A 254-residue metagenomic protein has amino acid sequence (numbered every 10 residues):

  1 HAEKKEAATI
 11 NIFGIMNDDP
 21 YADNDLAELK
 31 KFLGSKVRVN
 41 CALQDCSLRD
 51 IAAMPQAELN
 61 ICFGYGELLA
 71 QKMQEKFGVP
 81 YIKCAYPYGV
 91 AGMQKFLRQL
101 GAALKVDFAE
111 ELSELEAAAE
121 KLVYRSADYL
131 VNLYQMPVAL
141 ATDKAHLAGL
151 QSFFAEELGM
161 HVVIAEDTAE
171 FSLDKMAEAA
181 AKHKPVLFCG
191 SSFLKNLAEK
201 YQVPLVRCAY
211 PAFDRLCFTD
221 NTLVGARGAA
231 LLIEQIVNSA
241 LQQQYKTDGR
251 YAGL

Functional and structural regions predicted by a protein language model:
H1-L254: An N-terminal assembly and electron-transfer interface module characteristic of large anaerobic redox and radical
